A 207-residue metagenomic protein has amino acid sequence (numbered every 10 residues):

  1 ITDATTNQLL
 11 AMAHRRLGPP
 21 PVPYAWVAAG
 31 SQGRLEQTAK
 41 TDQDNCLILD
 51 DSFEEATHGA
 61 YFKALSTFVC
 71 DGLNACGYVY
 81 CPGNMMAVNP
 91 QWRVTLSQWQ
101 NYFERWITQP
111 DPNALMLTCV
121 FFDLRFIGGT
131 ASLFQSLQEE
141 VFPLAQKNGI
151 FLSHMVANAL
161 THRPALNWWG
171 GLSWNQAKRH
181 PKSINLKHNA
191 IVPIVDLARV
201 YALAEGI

Functional and structural regions predicted by a protein language model:
I1-Q8, R16-P23, A56-C119, S132-E140: Conserved catalytic core of two-metal-ion nucleotidyltransferases
T2-H58: Active-site nucleotide-donor binding segment shared across nucleotidyl transfer reactions
V22-P23, G129-I207: Conserved nucleotidyltransferase catalytic core and NTase-mimicking acidic/glycine-rich helix/loop elements in nucleic
W26-V27, R34-A39, N45, D51 (+6 more regions): Cation-handling catalytic/transport regions enriched in His/Asp/Glu
A28, Q32-A39, Y61, L65 (+1 more regions): Secondary-structure capping and boundary motifs in well-ordered enzyme cores
T41, R105, D123-L124, G171-W174 (+1 more regions): Generic structural "secondary-structure junction" signal
L47, T67, D71, V192-V195 (+1 more regions): Feature representing long, continuous alpha-helical segments
C119-G129: N-terminal intrinsically disordered, cationic/polar leader segments that include organellar targeting peptides
